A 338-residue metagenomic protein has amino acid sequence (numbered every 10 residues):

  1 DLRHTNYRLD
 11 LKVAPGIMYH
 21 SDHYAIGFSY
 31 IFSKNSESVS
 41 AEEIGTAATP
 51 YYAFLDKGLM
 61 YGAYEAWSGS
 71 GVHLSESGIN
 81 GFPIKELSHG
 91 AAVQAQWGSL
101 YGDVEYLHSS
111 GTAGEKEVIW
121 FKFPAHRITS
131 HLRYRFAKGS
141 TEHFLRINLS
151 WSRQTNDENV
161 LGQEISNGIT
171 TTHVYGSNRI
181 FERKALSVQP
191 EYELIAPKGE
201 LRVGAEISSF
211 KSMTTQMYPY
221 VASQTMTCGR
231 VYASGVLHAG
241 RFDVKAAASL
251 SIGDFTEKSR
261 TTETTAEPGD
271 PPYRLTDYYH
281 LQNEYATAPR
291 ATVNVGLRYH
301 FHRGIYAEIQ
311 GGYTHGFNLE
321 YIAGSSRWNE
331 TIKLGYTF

Functional and structural regions predicted by a protein language model:
D1, S21, F32-S36, W97-S99 (+8 more regions): Transmembrane beta-strands of outer-membrane beta-barrel pores
D1, Y24-Y30, G98-V104, S130 (+7 more regions): Transmembrane beta-strands of outer-membrane beta-barrel proteins
D1-L9, V39-G45, Y106, T112-W120 (+5 more regions): Outer-membrane beta-barrel translocator domains and adjoining extracellular loop/strand segments of Gram-negative
R3-Y7, G81-L87, V118-H126, Y175-K184 (+3 more regions): Replace "Gram-negative outer membrane beta-barrel proteins" with "bacterial and organellar outer membrane beta-barrel
V13-Y19, A91-W97, S130-K138, V188-A196 (+5 more regions): Residues on the lipid-exposed face of transmembrane beta-strands in outer-membrane beta-barrel proteins
S21, D56, S326-F338: Outer-membrane beta-barrel "beta-signal"
Y64-V203: Long, internal scaffold/assembly segments composed of regular secondary structure
E142-R146, F181-P268: Detector for outer-membrane/organellar transmembrane beta-barrel domains, recognizing the amphipathic beta-strand
